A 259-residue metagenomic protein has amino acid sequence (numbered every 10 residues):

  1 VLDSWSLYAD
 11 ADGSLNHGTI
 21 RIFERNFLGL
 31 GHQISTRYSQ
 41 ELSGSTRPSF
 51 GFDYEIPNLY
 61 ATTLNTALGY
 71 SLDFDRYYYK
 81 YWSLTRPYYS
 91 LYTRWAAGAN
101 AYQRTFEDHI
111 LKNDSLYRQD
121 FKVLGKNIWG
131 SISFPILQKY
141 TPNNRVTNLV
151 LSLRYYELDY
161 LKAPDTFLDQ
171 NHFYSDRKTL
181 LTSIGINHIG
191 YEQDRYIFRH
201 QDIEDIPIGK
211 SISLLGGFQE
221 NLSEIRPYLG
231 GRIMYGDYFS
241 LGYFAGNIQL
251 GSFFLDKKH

Functional and structural regions predicted by a protein language model:
L2-Q193, D205-S213, M234-H259: Gram-negative/organellar outer-membrane beta-barrel architecture
I197-H200, R232-M234: Glycine-rich, charged/polar anion/phosphate-binding loops that engage phosphate groups from diverse ligands
R226-L229, Y238: Hard-cation-handling environments
